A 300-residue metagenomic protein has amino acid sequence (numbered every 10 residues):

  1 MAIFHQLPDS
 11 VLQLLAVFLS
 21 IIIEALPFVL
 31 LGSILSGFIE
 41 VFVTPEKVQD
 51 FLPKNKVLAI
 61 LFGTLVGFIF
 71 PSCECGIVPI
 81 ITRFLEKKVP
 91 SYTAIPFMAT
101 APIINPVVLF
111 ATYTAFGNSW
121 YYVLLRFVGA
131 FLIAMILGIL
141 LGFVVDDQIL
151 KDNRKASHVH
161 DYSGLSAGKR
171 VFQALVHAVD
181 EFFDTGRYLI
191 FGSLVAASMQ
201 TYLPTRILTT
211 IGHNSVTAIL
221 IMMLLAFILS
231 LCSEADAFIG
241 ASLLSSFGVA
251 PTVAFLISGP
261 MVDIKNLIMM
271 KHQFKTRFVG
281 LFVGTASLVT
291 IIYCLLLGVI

Functional and structural regions predicted by a protein language model:
M1-I34, E46, D50, L124-M223 (+1 more regions): Selected transmembrane alpha-helices and immediately adjacent juxtamembrane segments of polytopic inner-membrane
E24, F28-L31, E40, T44-P45 (+4 more regions): Short helix-loop boundary/capping segments at the starts of domains
E24-A25, G63-F68, I228: Interfacial helix-start motif at the membrane-water boundary
L35-V66, I207-H213, I239-G240: Membrane-embedded helical hairpins/re-entrant loop segments and their flanking transmembrane helices within multi-pass
F38-V43, Y202, I264-K265: Structural signal for the C-terminal ends of transmembrane alpha-helices and the immediately following loop
I69-V128, P204-F274, F278: Membrane-interfacial helix-loop connectors
